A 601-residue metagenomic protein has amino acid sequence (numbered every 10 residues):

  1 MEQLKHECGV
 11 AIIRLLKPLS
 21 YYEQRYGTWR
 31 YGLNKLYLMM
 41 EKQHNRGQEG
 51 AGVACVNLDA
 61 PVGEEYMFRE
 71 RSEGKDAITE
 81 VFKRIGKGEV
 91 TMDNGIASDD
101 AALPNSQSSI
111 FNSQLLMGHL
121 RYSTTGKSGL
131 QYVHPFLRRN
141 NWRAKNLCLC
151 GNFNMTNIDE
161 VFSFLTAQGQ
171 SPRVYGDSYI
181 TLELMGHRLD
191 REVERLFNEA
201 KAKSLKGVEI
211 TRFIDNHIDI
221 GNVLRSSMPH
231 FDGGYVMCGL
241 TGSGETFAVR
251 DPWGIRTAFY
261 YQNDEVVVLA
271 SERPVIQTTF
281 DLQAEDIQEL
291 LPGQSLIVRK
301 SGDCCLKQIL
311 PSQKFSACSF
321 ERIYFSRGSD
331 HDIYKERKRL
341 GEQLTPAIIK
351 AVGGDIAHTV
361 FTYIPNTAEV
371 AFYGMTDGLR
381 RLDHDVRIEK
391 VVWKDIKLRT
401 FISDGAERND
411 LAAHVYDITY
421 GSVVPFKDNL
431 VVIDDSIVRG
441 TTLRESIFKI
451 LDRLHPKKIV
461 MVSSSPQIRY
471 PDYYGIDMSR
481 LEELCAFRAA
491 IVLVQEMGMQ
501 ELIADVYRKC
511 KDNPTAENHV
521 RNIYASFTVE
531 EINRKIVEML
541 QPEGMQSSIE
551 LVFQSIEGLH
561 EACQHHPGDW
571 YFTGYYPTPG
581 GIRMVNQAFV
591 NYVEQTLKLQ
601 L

Functional and structural regions predicted by a protein language model:
M1-L291, I297-V360, I364-P365: Conserved short alpha-helical segments that host acidic/polar catalytic motifs at enzyme active sites
N154-T156, Y363-A371, I437-T441: Gly/Ser/Thr-rich loops at beta-strand to alpha-helix junctions that form or flank small-molecule/cofactor-binding
L182-L184, N198-G207, V386-T400, G498-N513 (+1 more regions): A conserved beta-strand->alpha-helix junction
R191, K350-A357, G378-I388, S422-F426 (+1 more regions): Secondary-structure transition/capping motifs at alpha-helix termini and the adjoining loop/turn into the next element
M228, S243-E245, R250, Q262 (+6 more regions): PRPP-dependent phosphoribosyltransferase catalytic core
Y334-N409: Conserved PRPP/pyrophosphate-binding segment of the phosphoribosyltransferase/PRPP-pathway fold
L344, F361, D435-I437, I459: Hydrophobic, well-ordered secondary-structure elements that form the walls of internal hydrophobic environments
D377-L430, G440-T441, R469-E482: Short, glycine/charge-rich flexible loops or terminal/linker lids adjacent to PRPP-binding catalytic cores
